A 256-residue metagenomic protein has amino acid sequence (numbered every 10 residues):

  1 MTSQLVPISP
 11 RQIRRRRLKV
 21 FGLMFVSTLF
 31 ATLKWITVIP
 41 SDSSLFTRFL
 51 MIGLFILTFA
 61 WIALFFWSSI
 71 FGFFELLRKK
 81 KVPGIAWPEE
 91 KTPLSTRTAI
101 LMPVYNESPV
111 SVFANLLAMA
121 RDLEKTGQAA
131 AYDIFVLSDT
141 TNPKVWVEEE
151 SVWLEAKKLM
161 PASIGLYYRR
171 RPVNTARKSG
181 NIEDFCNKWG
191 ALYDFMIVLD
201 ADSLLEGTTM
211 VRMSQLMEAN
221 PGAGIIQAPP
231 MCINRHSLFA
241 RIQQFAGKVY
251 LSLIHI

Functional and structural regions predicted by a protein language model:
M1-T92, S252: N-terminal membrane-anchoring/stem segments of glycan-assembly enzymes
W67-I254: Internal catalytic domains of large membrane-associated glycosyltransferases
